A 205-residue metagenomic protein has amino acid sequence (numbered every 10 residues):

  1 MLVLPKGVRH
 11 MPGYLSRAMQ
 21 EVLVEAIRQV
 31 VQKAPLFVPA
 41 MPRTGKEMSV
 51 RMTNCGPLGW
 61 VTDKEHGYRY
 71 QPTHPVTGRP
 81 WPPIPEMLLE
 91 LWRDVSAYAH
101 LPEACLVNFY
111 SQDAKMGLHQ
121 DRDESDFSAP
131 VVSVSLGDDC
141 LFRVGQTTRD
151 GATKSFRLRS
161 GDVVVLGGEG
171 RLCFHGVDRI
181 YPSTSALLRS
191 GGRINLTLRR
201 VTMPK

Functional and structural regions predicted by a protein language model:
M1-K205: Non-heme Fe(II) oxygenase metal-center motifs and adjacent flexible, charged/small-residue loops
